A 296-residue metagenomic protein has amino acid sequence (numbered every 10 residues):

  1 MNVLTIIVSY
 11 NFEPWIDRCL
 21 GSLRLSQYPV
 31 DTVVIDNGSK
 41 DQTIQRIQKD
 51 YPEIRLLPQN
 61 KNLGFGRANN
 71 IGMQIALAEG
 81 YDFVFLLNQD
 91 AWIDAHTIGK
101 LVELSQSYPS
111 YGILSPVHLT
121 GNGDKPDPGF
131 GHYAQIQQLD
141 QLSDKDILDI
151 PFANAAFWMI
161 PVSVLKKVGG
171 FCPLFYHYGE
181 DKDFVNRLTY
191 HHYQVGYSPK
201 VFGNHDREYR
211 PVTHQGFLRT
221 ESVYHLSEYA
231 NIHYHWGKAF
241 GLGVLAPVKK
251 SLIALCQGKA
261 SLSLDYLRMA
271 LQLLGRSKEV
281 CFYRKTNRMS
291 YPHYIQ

Functional and structural regions predicted by a protein language model:
G21-V30: Short, acidic, metal-binding catalytic loop of nucleotide-sugar glycosyltransferases
S22, D36-Q45, K61, A91: A conserved acidic beta->alpha catalytic loop
Q59-E79: Glycine-rich, basic loop-to-helix element that forms the pyrophosphate-binding segment of sugar-nucleotide handling
Y81-W92: Short beta-strand-to-loop acidic/aromatic patch adjacent to the donor-nucleotide binding site
A95-P128: Conserved donor NDP-sugar-binding/catalytic core segment of glycosyltransferases
P116, H132-P151: Short, flexible, basic/aromatic active-site loop/helix in glycosyltransferases
F152-I160, V164-G169, L174-F202: A short, conserved alpha-helix in the catalytic core of glycosyltransferases
G216-L226, H233-Q296: Non-catalytic, C-terminal membrane-associated alpha-helical segments of glycosyltransferases
